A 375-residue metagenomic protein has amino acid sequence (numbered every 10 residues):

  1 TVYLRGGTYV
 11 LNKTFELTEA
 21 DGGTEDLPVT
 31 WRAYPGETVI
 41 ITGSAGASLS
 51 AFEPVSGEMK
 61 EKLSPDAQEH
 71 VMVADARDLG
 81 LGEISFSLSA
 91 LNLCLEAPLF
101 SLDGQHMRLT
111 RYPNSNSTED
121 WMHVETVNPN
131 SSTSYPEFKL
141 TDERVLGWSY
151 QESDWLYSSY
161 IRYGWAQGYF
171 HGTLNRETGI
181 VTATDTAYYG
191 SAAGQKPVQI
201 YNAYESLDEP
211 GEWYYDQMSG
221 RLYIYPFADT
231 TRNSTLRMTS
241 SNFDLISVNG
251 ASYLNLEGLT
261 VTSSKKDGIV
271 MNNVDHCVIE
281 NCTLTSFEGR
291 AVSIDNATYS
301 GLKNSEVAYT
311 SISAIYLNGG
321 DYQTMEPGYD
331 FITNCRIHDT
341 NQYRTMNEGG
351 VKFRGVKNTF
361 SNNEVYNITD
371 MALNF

Functional and structural regions predicted by a protein language model:
T1-N273, V278, T285, S293: Extracellular polysaccharide-degrading/modifying enzymes targeting complex plant/algal/animal polysaccharides
T14, L245, G268, R290-A291 (+3 more regions): Structural detector of coil-to-beta-strand junctions
S252-S263, D275-G289, T298-I312, M325-N341 (+2 more regions): Right-handed parallel beta-helix
S293, Y309-S311, L317: Aromatic-anchored glycine-rich loop motif in surface-exposed flexible loops
D295, G349-G355: Short, solvent-exposed turn/loop segments enriched in Gly/Ser/Thr/Pro and often Arg
Y316-L317, R354: Catalytic cores of eukaryotic secretory-pathway lumenal/extracellular enzymes that build and remodel glycoconjugates
G319-D321: Asp-box/WD-like beta-propeller blade repeats and closely related beta-sheet repeat scaffolds
